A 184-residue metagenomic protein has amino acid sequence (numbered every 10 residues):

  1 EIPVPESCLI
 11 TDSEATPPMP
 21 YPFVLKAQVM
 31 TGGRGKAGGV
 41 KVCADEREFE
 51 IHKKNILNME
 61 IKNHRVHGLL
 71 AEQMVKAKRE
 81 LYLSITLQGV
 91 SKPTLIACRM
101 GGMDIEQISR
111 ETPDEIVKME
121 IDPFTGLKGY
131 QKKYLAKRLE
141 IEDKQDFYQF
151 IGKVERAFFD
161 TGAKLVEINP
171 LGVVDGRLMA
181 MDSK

Functional and structural regions predicted by a protein language model:
E1-Y21, A27: A conserved helix-loop-beta module that forms one wall/lid of the active-site cleft in ATP-utilizing catalytic domains
P5-S7, L25-H52, Y82, D104-I108 (+2 more regions): Glycine-rich phosphate-binding loop of ATP-grasp-fold ATP-dependent ligases
M19-G35, K62-K78, L83, V154-F158 (+1 more regions): ATP-grasp fold ATP-binding core
G38, T94-D143, K184: ATP-dependent carboxylate/phosphate-activation module, predominantly the ATP-grasp catalytic core and closely related
I51, N55-K62, L135: Catalytic core of tubulin tyrosine ligase-like
K62-E120: Hydrophobic alpha-helical hairpins/lids featuring a short glycine-rich hinge
Q131-L171: A long amphipathic alpha-helix within ATP-dependent nucleotide-binding catalytic cores
G172-K184: Terminal amphipathic helices with adjacent charged low-complexity linkers/tails
